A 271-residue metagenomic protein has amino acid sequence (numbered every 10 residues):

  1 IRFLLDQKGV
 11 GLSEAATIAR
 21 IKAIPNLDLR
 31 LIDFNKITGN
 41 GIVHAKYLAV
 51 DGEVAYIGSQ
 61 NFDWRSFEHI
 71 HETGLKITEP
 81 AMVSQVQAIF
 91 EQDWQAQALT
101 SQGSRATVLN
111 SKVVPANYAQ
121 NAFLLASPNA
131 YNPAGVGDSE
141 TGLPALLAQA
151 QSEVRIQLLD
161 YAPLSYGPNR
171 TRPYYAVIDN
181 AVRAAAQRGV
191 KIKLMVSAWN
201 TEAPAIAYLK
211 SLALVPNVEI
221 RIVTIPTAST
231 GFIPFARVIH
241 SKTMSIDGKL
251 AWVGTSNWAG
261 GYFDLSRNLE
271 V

Functional and structural regions predicted by a protein language model:
I1-V271: Charged, low-complexity intrinsically disordered terminal segments
